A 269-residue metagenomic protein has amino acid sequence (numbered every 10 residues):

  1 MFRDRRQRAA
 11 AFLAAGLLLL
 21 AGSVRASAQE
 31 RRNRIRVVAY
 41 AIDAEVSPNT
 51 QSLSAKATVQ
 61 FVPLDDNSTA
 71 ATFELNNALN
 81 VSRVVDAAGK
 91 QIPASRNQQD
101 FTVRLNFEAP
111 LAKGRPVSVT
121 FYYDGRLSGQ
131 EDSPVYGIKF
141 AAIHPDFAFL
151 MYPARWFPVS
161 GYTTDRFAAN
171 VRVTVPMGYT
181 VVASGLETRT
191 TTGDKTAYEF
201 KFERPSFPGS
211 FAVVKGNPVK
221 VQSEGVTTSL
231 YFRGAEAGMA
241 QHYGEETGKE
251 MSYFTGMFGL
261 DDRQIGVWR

Functional and structural regions predicted by a protein language model:
F2, A14, V24-S54, S82 (+2 more regions): N-terminal, polar/Ser/Thr-rich
A10-A21: Bacterial N-terminal signal peptides
D43-E45, V59, I92-A94, N106-L111 (+2 more regions): Beta-strand-rich interaction surfaces with strong enrichment in secreted/lumenal proteins
A55, S160-R269: Hydrophobic helix-coil surface modules that form long, contiguous segments used for peptide/substrate interaction
A57-V59, F107, R115-G129, P134 (+2 more regions): Short, hydrophobic/aromatic-enriched beta-strand segments in well-ordered soluble domains
D66-Q91, T174, G178: Solvent-exposed beta-hairpin/edge-strand motifs
N77-K139: A surface-exposed beta-strand-loop module
K113, Y122-A169, N217-P218, E224: Glycine/proline-rich low-complexity spacer/linker segments in large multi-domain proteins
